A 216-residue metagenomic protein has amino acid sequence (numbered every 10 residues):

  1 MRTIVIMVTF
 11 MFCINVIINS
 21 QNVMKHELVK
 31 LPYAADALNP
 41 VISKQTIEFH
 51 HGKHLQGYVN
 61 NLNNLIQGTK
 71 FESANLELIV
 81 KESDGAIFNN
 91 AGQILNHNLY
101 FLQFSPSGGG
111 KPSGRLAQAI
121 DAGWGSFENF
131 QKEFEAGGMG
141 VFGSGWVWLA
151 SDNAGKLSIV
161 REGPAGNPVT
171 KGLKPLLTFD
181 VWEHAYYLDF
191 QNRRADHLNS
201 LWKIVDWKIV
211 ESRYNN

Functional and structural regions predicted by a protein language model:
M1-N22: Bacterial Sec-dependent N-terminal signal peptides
Q21-N216: Feature for soluble, non-membrane regions of globular proteins
